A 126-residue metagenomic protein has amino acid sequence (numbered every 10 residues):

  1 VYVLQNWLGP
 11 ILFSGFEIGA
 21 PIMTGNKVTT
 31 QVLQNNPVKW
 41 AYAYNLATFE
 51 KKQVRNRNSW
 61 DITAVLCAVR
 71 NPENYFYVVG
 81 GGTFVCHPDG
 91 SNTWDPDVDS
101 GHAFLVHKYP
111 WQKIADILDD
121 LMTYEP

Functional and structural regions predicted by a protein language model:
V1-P126: N-terminal acidic, glycine/proline-rich low-complexity segments
